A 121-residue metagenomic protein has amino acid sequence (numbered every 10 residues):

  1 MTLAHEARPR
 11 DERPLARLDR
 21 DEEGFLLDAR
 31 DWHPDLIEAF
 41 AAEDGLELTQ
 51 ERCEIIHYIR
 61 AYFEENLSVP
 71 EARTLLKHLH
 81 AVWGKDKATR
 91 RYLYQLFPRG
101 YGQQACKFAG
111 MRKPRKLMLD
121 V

Functional and structural regions predicted by a protein language model:
L3-L18: Short acidic, Pro/Gly- and aromatic-enriched capping/linker segments at domain boundaries
P14-E47: N-terminal first-folded block
R20, T74, H80-V121: Helix-rich interaction surfaces within compact, conserved domain-sized segments that mediate assembly or partner
C53-I56, R73-L76: An alpha-helix initiation/capping motif
I56-F63, H80: Amphipathic alpha-helical segments that form the core helices of the histone-fold
